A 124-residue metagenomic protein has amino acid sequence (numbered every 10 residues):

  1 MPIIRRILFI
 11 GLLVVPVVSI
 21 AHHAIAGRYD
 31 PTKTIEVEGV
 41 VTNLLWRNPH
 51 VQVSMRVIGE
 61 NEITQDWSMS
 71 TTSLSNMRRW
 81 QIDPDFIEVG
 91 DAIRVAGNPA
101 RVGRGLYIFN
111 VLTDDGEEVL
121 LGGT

Functional and structural regions predicted by a protein language model:
M1-F9: Bacterial N-terminal signal peptides that target proteins for export
A21-I35: Short boundary/loop segments of OB/S1/cold-shock single-stranded nucleic-acid-binding domains
G39-V41: Conserved hydrophobic positions within beta-strands
R47-I58: Short aromatic-glycine-enriched beta-strand elements
T71-R79: Short, structured beta-strand/loop micro-motifs enriched in basic residues and often containing a Trp
R79-V95: Short nucleic-acid-contacting surface segments enriched for D/E, G, S/T with interspersed K/R
A100-G123: OB-fold/S1-family single-stranded nucleic acid-binding modules
